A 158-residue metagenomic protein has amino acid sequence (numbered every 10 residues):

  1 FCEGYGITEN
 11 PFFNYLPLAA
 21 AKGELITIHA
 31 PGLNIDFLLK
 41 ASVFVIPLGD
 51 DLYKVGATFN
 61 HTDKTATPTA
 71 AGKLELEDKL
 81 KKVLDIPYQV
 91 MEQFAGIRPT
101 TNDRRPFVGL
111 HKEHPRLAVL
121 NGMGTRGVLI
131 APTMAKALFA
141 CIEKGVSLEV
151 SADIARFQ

Functional and structural regions predicted by a protein language model:
F1-C2, A135: Hydrophobic beta-strand scaffold positions of dinucleotide-using enzymes
E3-P115: Active-site substrate-recognition segment that forms the wall of the catalytic cavity or substrate channel
Q89-Q158: C-terminal catalytic lobe of FAD-dependent flavoproteins
